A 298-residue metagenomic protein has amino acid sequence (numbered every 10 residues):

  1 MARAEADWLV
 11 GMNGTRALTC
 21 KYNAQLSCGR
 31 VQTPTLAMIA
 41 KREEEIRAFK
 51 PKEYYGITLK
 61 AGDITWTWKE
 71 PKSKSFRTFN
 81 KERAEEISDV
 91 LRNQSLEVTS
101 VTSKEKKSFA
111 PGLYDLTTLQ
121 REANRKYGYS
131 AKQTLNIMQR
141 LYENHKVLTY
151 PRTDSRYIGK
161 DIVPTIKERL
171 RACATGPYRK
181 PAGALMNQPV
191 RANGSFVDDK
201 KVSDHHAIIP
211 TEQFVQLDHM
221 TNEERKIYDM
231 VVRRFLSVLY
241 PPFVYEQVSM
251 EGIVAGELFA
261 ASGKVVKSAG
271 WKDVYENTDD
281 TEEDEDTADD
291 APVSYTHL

Functional and structural regions predicted by a protein language model:
M1-E105, P189, V202-L258, G263-K267: Phosphate-backbone binding and catalysis cores of DNA-processing enzymes
R3-M12, F109-Y114, N136-K146, R191-H206: Core structural elements
S27-C28, S108-D115, Y129-Q133, Q139 (+5 more regions): Secondary-structure capping and boundary motifs in well-ordered enzyme cores
A110-E122, T149-Y150: Short acidic, hydrophobic short linear motifs in intrinsically disordered regions
Q120-S130: Short helix-coil junctions and helix-kink-helix linkers
Y129-P189: Extended, well-ordered alpha-helical scaffold/bundle regions in very large, multi-domain proteins
E257-D290: Polybasic, glycine- and aromatic-enriched phosphate-binding surface used to engage nucleic acids
T296-H297: Conserved small/polar residues in nucleotide/adenosyl-binding loops
